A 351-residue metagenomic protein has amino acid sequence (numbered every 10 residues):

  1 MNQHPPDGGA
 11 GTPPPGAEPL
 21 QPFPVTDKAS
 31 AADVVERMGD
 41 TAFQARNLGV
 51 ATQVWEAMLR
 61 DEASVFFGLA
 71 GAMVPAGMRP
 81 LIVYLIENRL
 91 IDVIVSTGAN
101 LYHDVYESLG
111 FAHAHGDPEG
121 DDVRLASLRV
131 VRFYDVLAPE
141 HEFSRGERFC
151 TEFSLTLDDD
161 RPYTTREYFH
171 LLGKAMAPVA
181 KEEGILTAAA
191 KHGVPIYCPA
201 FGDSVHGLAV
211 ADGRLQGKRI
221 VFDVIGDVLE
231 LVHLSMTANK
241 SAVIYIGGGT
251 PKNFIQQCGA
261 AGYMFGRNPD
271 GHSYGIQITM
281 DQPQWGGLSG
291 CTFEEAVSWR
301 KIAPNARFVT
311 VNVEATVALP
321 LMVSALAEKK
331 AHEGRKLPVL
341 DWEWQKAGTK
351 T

Functional and structural regions predicted by a protein language model:
N2-E18, K240, M264-T351: C-terminal functional extensions of proteins
N2-T52, E56-L59: N-terminal glycine-rich anion-binding loop in soluble enzyme alpha/beta folds
A51-S64, A188-A190, H233-K240: Glycine-rich phosphate/diphosphate-binding loops that line cofactor/substrate pockets in enzymes
V65-V74, I94, Y197-F201, R219-L288: Glycine-rich anion-binding loop/nest that anchors nucleotide
G77-P80, V105-F111, G207-A211, I255-G259 (+1 more regions): Short acidic, glycine/serine/threonine-rich loops at helix termini
L81-E87, F111, D212-L215, G259-G266 (+1 more regions): Short, solvent-exposed amphipathic alpha-helical segments in soluble enzyme and RNA/protein-processing domains
V83-R148: A generic, well-ordered mixed alpha/beta core segment in the N-terminal half of proteins
R124-H206: Ligand-binding beta-strand-loop-alpha-helix segment within the catalytic cores of soluble metabolic enzymes
